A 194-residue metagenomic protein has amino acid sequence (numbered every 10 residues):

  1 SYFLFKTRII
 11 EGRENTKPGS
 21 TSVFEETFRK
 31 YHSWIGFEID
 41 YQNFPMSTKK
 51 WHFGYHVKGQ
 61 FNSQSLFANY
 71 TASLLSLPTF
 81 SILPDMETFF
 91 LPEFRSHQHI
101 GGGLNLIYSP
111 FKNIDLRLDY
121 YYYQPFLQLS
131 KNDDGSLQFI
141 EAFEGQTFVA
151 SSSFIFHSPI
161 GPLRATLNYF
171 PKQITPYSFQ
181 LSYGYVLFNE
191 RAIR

Functional and structural regions predicted by a protein language model:
S1-F111, L118: C-terminal outer-membrane beta-barrel translocator/porin domains of Gram-negative envelope proteins and their
E14-T16, K58-T71, S76, Y120-Q128 (+5 more regions): Outer-membrane beta-barrel domain signature
S33-I39, Q98-L104, F148-S152, L163 (+1 more regions): Hydrophobic, lipid-facing positions within transmembrane beta-strands of outer-membrane proteins
N43-K49, Y108-K112, H157-I160, P171 (+1 more regions): Outer-membrane beta-barrel strand-turn architecture
S47-K49, F94-Q98, P110, E144 (+1 more regions): Solvent-exposed loop/turn segments connecting transmembrane beta-strands in outer-membrane beta-barrel proteins
P78, E93, H97-G101, S109-A150: Outer-membrane beta-barrel transmembrane domain signature
E141-P162, T166-N168: C-terminal structured domain segments
F154-P162, P176-R194: Outer-membrane beta-barrel "beta-signal"
